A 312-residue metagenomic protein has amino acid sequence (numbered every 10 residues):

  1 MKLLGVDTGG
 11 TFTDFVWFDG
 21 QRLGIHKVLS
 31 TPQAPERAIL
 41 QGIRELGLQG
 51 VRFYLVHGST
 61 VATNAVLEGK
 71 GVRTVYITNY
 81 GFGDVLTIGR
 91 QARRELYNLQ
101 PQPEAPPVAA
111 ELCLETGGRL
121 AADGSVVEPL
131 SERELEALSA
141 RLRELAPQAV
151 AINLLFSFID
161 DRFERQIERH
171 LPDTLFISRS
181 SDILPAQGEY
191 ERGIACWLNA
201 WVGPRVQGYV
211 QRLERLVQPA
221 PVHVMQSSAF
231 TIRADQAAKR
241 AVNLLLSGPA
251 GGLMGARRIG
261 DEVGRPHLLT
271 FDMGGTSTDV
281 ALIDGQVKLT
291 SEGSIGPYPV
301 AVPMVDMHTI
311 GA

Functional and structural regions predicted by a protein language model:
M1-A312: N-terminally biased helix-coil "hinge/interface" segments that flank
